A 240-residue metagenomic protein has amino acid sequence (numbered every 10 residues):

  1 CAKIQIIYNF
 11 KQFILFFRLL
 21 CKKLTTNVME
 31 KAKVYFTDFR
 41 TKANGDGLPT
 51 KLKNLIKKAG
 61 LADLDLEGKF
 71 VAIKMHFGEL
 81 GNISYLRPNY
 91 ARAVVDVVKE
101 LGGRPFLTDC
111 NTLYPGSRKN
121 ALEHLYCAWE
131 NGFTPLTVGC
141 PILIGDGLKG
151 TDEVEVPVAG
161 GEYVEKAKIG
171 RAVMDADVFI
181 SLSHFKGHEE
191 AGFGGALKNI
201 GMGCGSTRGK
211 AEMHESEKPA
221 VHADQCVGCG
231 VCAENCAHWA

Functional and structural regions predicted by a protein language model:
A2-Q5, V28-M29: Compositionally biased non-globular segments, especially hydrophobic aliphatic-rich helices of signal peptides
I6-L20: Hydrophobic alpha-helical signal peptides and transmembrane signal-/tail-anchor segments that drive secretory-pathway
L15, T26-N27: N-terminal compositionally biased, intrinsically disordered segments and leader/signal-like regions
N27-A240: N-terminal and secondary-structure boundary signal
